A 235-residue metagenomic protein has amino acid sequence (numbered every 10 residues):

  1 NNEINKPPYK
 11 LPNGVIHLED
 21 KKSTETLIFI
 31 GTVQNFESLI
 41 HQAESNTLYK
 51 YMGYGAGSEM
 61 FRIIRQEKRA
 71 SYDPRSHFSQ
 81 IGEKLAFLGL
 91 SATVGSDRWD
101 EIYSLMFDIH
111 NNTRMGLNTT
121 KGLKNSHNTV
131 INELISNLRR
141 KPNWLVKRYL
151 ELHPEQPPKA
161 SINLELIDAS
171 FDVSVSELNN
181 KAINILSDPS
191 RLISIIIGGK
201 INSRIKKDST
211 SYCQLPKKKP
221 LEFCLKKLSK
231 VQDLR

Functional and structural regions predicted by a protein language model:
N1, D108-L117, T210-P220: A common structural junction motif
N1, I183-S194: Non-catalytic, conformational "gating/processing" segments within enzyme and secreted inhibitor domains
N2-E59, E222-R235: His/Glu-based metal-binding/catalytic segments typifying zinc-dependent metallopeptidases
N2-Y9, P74-H77, T120-H127, K217-K227: A generic structural motif
L11-H17, D73-F78, L178-N180: Glycine-rich, charged/polar anion/phosphate-binding loops that engage phosphate groups from diverse ligands
E25-I40, S45-Y49, F61-D172, P189-G198 (+1 more regions): M16 family metallopeptidases and their MPP-like homologs
S76, I195-L234: Non-catalytic accessory/interaction domains
V173-I185: A short, acidic, amphipathic alpha-helical segment used as a generic capping/interface helix at domain edges
